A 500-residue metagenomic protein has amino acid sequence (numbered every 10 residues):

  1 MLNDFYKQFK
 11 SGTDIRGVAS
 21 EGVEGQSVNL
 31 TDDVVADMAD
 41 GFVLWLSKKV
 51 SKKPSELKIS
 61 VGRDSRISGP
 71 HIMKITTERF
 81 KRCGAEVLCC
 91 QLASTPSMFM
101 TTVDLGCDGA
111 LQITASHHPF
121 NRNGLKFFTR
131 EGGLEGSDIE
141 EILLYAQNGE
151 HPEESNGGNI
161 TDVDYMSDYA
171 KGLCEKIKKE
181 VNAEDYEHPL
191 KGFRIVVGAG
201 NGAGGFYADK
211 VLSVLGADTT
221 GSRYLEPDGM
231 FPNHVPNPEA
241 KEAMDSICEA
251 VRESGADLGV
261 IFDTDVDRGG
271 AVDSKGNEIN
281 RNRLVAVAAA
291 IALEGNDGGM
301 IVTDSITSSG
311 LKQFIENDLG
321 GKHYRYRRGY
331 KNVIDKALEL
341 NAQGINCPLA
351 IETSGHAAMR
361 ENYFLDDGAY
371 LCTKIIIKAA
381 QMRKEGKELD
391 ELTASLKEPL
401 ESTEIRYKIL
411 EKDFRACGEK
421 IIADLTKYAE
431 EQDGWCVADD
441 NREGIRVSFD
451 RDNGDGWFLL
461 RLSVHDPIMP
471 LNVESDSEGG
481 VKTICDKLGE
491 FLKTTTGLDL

Functional and structural regions predicted by a protein language model:
M1-T76, R82-C83, N159-I195: An N-terminal, well-structured beta->alpha segment
K7-E24, A199, A203, L349-T353 (+1 more regions): Conserved phosphate/anionic-ligand binding catalytic regions in large, soluble enzymes, centered on
L44, K48, K52, K58-R122 (+1 more regions): N-terminal small/polar loop signature for handling phosphorylated ligands or for N-terminal nucleophile
P54-D64, L88, R194-V196, G299-S305 (+1 more regions): Short glycine-rich phosphate-binding loop at a beta-alpha junction
K81, C90, L143-E175, S274-T353 (+1 more regions): Proline/glycine-rich low-complexity loops and linkers
N123-S254: Gly/Ser/Thr-enriched, mixed-charge loops and adjacent short helices that form phosphate/oxyanion-binding elements
N296-N472, S477-L500: Phosphate-binding and adjacent anionic-ligand microenvironments
